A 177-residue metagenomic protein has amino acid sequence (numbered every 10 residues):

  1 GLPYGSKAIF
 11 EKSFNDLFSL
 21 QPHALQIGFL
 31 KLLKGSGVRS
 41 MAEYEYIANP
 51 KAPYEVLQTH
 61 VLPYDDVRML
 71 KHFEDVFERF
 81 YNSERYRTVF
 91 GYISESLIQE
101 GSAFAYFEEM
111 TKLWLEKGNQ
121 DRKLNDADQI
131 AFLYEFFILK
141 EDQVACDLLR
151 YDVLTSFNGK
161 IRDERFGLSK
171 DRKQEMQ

Functional and structural regions predicted by a protein language model:
G1-G101: A structural motif corresponding to the C-terminal lobe/cap of the Radical SAM core domain
D75-Q177: Radical SAM enzyme core and accessory elements
